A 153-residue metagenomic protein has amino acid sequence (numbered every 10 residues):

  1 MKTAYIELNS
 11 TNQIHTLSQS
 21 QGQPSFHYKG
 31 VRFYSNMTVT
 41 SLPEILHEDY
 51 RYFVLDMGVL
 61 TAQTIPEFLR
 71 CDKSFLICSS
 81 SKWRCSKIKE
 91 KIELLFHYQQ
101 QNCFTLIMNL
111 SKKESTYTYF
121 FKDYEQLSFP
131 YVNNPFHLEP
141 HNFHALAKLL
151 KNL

Functional and structural regions predicted by a protein language model:
K2-V54, G58-Q63, L69-R70, V132-L138: P-loop/Walker-type NTP enzyme "switch/lid" segment
S20-G22, K91-E93, F143-L146: General N-terminal targeting signals
S25, Q100, K148-L150: Short, structured secondary-structure boundary patches
V39-T40, C85, K89, A147: Short, well-ordered alpha-helical scaffold segments within catalytic/effector domains
H47-P140: Conserved catalytic-core segment of NTP-binding enzymes
F136-L153: NTP-binding/hydrolysis catalytic cores, primarily Walker-type P-loop NTPases
